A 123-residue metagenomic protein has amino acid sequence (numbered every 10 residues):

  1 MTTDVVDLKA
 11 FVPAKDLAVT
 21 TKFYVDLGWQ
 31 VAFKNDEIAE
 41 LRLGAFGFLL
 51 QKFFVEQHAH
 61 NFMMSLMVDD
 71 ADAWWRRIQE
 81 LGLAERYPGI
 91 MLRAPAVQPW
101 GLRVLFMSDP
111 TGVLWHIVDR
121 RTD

Functional and structural regions predicted by a protein language model:
M1-A18, M64, R120-D123: N-terminal beta-strand motif that seeds the catalytic metal site of vicinal oxygen chelate
T3-V6, E56-N61, Q98-P99: Short glycine-enriched loop/turn motifs at secondary-structure junctions
D4, F11-F48: Core segments of cupin and vicinal oxygen chelate
K9-F11, E40, M63-S65, V104-F106: Short aromatic/hydrophobic contact patches that present stacked aromatics for nucleic-acid/ligand binding
Q30-V68, L114-D119: Conserved short beta-strand elements that form part of the metal-binding/catalytic scaffold of enzyme active sites
F54, L92, A96-Q98, D119-T122: Acetyl-CoA-dependent GNAT
S65-L114: Vicinal oxygen chelate
